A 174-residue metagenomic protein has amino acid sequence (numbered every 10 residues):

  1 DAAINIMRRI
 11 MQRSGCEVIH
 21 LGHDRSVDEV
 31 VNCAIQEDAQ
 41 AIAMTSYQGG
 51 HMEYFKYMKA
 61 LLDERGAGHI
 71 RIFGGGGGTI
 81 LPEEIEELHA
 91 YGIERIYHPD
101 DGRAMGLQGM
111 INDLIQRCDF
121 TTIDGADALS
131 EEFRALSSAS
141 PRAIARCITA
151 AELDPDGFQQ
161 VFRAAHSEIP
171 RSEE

Functional and structural regions predicted by a protein language model:
D1: Extracytoplasmic "Venus flytrap"
I4-M110: Cofactor-cradling patches in redox/metallo enzymes
Q108, N112-R171: Extreme N-terminal, non-catalytic leader segments that precede Walker-type/kinase nucleotide-binding cores
E174: Conserved small/polar residues in nucleotide/adenosyl-binding loops
